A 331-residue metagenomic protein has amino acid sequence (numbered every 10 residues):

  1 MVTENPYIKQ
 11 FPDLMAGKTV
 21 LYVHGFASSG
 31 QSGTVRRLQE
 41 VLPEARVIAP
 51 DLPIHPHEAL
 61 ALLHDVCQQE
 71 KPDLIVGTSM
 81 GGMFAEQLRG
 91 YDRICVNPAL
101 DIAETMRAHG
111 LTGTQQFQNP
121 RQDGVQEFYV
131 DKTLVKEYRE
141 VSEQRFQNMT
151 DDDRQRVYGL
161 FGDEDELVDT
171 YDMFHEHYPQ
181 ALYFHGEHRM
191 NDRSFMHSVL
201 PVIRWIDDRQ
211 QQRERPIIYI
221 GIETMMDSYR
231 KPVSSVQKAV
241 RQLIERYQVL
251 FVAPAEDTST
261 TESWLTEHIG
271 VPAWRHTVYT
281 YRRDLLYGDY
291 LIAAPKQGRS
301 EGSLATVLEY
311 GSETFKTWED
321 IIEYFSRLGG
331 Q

Functional and structural regions predicted by a protein language model:
Q10-Q69: Active-site catalytic motif of lipid deacylating hydrolases and related acyltransferases
D73-G77, R93-C95, V157-D163, Y279 (+2 more regions): Short, hydrophobic beta-strand segments that form beta-sheet elements in well-ordered domains
V76-E86: Gly/Ala-rich beta-loop-alpha elbow adjacent to hydrolase catalytic centers
D92-I203: The alpha/beta-hydrolase serine catalytic core
R204-Y219, Q331: Non-catalytic pre-domain segments flanking phosphatase-related domains
Q211-R213, T258-Q331: C-terminal cap/substrate-recognition subdomain and adjoining C-terminal extension of metal-dependent phosphatase-like
E214-R230: Asp-based phosphoryl-transfer active-site loop
D227-L250: Short, acidic loop-to-helix structural element flanking the phosphoryl-transfer center in phosphate-processing enzymes
